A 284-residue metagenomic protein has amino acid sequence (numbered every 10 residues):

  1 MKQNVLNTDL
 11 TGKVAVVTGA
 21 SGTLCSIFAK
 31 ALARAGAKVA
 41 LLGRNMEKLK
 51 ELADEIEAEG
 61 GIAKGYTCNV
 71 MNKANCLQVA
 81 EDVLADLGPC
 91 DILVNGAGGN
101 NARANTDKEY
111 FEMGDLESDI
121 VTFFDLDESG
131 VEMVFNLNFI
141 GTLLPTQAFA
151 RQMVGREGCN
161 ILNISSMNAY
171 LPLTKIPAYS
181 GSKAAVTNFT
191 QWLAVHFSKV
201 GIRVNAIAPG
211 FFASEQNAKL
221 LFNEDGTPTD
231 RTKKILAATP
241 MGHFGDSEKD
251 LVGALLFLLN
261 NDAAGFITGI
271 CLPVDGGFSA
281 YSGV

Functional and structural regions predicted by a protein language model:
V14, S21-T23: Conserved glycine-rich cofactor-binding loop
A37-E51: Conserved glycine-rich Rossmann-like NAD(P)H-binding loop of the short-chain dehydrogenase/reductase
E112-L143, L162, V186: Catalytic Tyr-X3-Lys loop
F124-S129, T227-K249: Catalytic Tyr-x(3-8)-Lys segment
T146, S182: Active-site helix of classical SDR
R151, V195-S198: Alpha-helical segment proximal to the catalytic Tyr-Lys
S166: Residue(s) in the substrate-gating loop at a strand-loop-helix junction that position the organic substrate next
F244-V274, S279: C-terminal substrate-recognition "lid" of short-chain dehydrogenase/reductases
